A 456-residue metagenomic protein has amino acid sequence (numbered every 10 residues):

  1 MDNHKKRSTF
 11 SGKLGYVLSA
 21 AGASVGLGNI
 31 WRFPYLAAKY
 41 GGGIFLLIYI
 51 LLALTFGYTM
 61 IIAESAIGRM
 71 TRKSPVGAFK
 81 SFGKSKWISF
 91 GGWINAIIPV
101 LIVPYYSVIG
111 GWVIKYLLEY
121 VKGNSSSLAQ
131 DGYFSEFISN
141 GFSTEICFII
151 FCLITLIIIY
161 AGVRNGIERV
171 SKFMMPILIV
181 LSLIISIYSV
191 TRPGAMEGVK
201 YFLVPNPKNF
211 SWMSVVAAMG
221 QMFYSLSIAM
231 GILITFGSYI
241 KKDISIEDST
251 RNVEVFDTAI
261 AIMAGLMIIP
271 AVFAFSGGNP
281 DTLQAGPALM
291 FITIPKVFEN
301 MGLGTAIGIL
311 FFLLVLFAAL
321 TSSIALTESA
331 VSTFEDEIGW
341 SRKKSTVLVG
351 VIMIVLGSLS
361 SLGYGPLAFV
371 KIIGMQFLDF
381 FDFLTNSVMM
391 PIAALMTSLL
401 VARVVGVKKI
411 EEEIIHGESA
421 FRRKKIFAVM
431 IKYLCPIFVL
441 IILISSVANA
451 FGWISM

Functional and structural regions predicted by a protein language model:
M1-N3, G77, G110-S139, I240-D243 (+6 more regions): Helix-loop-helix connectors at the membrane interface of multi-pass transporters/channels
M1-W31, M60-S65, R69-F82, K86-F90 (+2 more regions): Membrane-interface "cap" regions at the ends of multi-pass membrane proteins
D2-K6, F10, E168, K172-L320 (+1 more regions): Membrane-embedded translocation segments of transport machinery
H4-R7, L36-Y40, P75-I94, S107-R164 (+5 more regions): Inter-helical loop and helix-membrane interface segments of multi-pass membrane transporters/permeases
T9-A20, I44-I48, K86-V100, I146-F151 (+6 more regions): Select transmembrane alpha-helical segments in multipass membrane proteins
G12-L52, I234-G237, D248-R251, V255-T258 (+1 more regions): Transmembrane helix-boundary motif of multi-pass solute transporters/channels
V103-L128, I179-F202, F273-A274, L356-Y364 (+2 more regions): Hydrophobic alpha-helical segments and their helix-loop junctions in multi-pass secondary transporters
L378-L399, R422-M456: A generic transmembrane alpha-helix motif of multi-pass inner-membrane proteins
